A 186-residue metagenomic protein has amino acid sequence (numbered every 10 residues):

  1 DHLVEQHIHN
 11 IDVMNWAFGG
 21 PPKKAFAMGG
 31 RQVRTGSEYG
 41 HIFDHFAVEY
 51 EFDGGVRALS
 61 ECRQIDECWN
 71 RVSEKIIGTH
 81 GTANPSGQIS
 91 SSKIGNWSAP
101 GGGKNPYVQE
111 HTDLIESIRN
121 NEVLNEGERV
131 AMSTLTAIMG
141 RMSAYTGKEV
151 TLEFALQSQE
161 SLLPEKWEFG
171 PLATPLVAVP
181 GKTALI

Functional and structural regions predicted by a protein language model:
D1-I186: Contiguous beta-strand/loop segments that form the cofactor/metal-binding neighborhood of enzyme cores
